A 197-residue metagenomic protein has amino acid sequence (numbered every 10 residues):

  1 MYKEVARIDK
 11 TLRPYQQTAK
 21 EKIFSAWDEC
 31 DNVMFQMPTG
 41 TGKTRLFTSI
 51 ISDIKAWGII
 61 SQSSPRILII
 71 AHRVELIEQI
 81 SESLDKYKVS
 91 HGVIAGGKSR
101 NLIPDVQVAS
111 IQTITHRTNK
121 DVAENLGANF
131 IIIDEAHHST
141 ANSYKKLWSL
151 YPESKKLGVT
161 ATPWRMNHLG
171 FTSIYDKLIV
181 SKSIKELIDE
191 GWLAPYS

Functional and structural regions predicted by a protein language model:
M1-Q36: Conserved pre-motif I regulatory segment
I23, L46-I54, L147: Hydrophobic residues on the short alpha-helix immediately C-terminal to a glycine-rich phosphate/catalytic loop
E29-I51: Walker A/P-loop
N32-M34, R66-L68, V106, F130: Residue-level preference for the first positions of well-ordered beta-strands
T39-T41, S110, T160: Conserved phosphate-coupling serine/threonine residues in phosphotransfer and NTP-handling enzymes
T44-L46, Q62-K86, S143, N167: Conserved Walker A/P-loop ATP-binding site and its immediately adjacent core in helicase/helicase-like ATPase domains
G96-F130, A141-K146: Conserved helix/coil segment N-terminal to the catalytic DExD/H
H137-Y196: Post-DEXD/H (motif II) to motif III coupling segment of the RecA-like Helicase ATP-binding lobe
